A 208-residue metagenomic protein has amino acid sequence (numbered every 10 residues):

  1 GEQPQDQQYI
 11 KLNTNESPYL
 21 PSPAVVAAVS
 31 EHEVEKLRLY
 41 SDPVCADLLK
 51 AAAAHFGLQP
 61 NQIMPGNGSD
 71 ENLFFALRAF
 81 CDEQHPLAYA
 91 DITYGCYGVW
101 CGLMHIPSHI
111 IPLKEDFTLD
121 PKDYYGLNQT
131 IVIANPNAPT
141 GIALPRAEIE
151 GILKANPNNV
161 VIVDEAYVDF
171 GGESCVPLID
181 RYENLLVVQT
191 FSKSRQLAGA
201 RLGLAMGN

Functional and structural regions predicted by a protein language model:
G1-L39, A51, G126-L127: N-terminal "arm"/small-domain region of PLP-dependent enzymes with the aminotransferase-like
I10, A88, H109-I111, I162 (+1 more regions): Hydrophobic/aromatic beta-strand patches that form the interior of the parallel beta-sheet core in alpha/beta enzyme
N15-P18, S69-D70, Y94, N135-P139 (+2 more regions): Short glycine-rich anion-binding loops that position phosphate/pyrophosphate groups of nucleotides and phosphorylated
A27, E31, A54, R78 (+4 more regions): Short, well-ordered alpha-helices that flank and scaffold nucleotide-derived cofactor binding pockets
L37, D47-P86, M104: Phosphate-binding glycine-rich loop
A79-A134: PLP-dependent aminotransferase-like
T118-L127, P139-V161, E165-L197: Active-site pre-lysine segment of PLP-dependent enzymes
G203-N208: Short beta-strand-to-turn element immediately C-terminal to the catalytic PLP-Schiff-base lysine in fold type I
